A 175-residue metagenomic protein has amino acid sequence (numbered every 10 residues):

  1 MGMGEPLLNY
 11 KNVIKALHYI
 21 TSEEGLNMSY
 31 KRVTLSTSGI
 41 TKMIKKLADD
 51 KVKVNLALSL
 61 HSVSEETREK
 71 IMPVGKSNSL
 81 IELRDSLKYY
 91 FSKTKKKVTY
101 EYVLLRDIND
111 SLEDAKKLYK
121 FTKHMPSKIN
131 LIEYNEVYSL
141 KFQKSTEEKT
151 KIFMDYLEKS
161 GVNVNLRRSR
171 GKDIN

Functional and structural regions predicted by a protein language model:
G2-S160: Conserved AdoMet/S-adenosylmethionine-binding subsite of the radical SAM
S29, N165-L166: Short, hydrophobic secondary-structure boundary micro-motifs
L60, R168-R170: Residues at the C-termini of beta-strands that transition into short coil/loop
L131, L166-R168: A structural preference for short, hydrophobic beta-strand core positions in alpha/beta folds
K159-G161, G171-N175: Radical SAM enzyme core and accessory elements
